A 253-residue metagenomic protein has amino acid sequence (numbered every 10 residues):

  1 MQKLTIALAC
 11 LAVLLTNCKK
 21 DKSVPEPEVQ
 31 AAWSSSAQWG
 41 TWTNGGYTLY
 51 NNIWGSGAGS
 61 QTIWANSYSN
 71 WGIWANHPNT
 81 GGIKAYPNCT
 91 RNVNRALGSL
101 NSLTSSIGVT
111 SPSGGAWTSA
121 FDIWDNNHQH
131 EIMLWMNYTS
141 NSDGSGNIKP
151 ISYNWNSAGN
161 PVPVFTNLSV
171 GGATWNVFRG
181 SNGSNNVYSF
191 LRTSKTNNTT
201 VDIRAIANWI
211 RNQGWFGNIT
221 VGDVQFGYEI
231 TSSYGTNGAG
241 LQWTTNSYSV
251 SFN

Functional and structural regions predicted by a protein language model:
Q2-L8: Sec-dependent signal peptide recognition, specifically the positively charged N-region followed immediately by
L15-A32: Bacterial Sec-dependent N-terminal signal peptides
E28-T80: N-terminal segment immediately downstream of the Sec signal-peptide cleavage site in secreted/extracellular proteins
N70-I73, N101-V109, F121, V221-T231: Short, hydrophobic/proline-enriched secondary-structure or compact coil segments at domain edges
G82-P163: Extracellular-facing segments of soluble proteins and assemblies that are Gly/Ser/Thr-biased and enriched in aromatics
S106-G108, W117, W155, N167-N176 (+2 more regions): First exposed extracellular module after export/assembly in secreted or surface-exposed proteins
Q129-R204: Short helix-loop boundary/capping segments
T196-N253: Long, compositionally biased interface segments
